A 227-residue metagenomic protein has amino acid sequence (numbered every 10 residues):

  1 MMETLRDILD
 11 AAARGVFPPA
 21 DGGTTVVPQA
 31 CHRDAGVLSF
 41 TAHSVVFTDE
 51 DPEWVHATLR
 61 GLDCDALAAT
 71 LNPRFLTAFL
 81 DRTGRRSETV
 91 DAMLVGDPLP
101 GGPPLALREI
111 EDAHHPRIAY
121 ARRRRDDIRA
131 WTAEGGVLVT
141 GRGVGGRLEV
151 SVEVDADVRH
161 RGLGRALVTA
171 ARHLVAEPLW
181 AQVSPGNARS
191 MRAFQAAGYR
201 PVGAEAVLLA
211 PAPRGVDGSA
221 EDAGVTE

Functional and structural regions predicted by a protein language model:
M1-E88, A106-R125: N-terminal charged segments
S44-V45, G146, V175-P185, E205: Conserved GNAT acetyl-CoA-binding A-motif
A92-P100, V207-E227: C-terminal "cap" of GNAT-fold acetyltransferases
E109-A113, G145, A206-L209, P213-R214: Catalytic phosphate/metal-binding cores of nucleic-acid and nucleotide-processing enzymes, i.e., regions that mediate
R123-A133, L167-E177: Alpha-helix C-terminal capping segments
T132-L148, V152: A conserved beta-strand-loop-helix scaffold within acyl/acetyltransferase catalytic domains
V150, V154, H160-L174, S190-A196: Conserved acetyl-CoA-binding loop-helix of GNAT-fold acetyltransferases
A181-M191, Q195, R200, L208-P213: Conserved beta-strand-loop-alpha-helix junction that forms the acyl-donor binding cleft
